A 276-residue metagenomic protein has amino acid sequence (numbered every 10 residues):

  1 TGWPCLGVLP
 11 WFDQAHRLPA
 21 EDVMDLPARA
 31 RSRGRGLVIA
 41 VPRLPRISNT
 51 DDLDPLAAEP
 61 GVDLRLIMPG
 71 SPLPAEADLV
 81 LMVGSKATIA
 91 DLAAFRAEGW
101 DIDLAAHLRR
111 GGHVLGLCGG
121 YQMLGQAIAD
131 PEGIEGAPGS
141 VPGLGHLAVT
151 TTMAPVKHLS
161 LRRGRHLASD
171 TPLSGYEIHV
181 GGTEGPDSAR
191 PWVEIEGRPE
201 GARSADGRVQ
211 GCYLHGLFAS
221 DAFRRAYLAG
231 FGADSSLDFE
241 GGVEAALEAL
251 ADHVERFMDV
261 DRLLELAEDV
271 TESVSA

Functional and structural regions predicted by a protein language model:
T1-R65, G70-A77, D130-P131, E135 (+2 more regions): C-terminal lobe/tail of nucleotide-utilizing enzymes
L44, G84-S85, G119, V180: Glycine-rich His-Gly loop
L66-D91, F95: Helical hinge/lid and interdomain linker segments adjacent to catalytic or ligand-binding clefts that mediate domain
S85-S174: Cysteine-nucleophile active-site neighborhood
